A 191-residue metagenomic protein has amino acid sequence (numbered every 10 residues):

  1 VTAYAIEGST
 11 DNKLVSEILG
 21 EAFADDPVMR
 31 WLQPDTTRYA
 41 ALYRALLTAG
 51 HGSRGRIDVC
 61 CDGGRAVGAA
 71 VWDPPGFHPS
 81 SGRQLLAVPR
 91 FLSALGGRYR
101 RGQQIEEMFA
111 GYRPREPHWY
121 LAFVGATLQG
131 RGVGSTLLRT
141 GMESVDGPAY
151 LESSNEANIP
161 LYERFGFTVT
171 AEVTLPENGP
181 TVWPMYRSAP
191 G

Functional and structural regions predicted by a protein language model:
A3-E17, E21: A short beta-loop-alpha structural element at the N-terminal edge of CoA-dependent acyl/N-acetyltransferase catalytic
A24-A45: Conserved GNAT-fold acetyl-CoA-binding loop/helix
L42-V59, P114-P117: A short helix-loop-beta-strand connector motif used in the catalytic cores of GNAT acetyltransferases and, in some
R65-G68, A157: Glycine-rich acetyl-CoA-binding "A-motif" of GNAT/NAT acetyltransferases
A69-Q129, P176-P180: Conserved acyl-donor/pantetheine-binding loop and adjacent beta-alpha core of acyl/acetyltransferases and related
R115-A122, S144-N155: Conserved GNAT acetyl-CoA-binding A-motif
A126, G130-S144, R164: Conserved acetyl-CoA-binding loop-helix of GNAT-fold acetyltransferases
L151-I159, L175-G191: C-terminal "cap" of GNAT-fold acetyltransferases
